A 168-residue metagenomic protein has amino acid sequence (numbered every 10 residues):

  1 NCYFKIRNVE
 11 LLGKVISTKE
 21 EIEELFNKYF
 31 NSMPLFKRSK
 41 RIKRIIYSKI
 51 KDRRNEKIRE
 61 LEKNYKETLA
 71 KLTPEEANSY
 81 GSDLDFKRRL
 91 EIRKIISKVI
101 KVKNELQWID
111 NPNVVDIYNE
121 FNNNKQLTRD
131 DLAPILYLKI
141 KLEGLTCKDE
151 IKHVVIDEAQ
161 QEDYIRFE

Functional and structural regions predicted by a protein language model:
C2-V154, E162-F167: Conserved helicase NTPase catalytic core signature
E158: Walker B catalytic acidic pair
